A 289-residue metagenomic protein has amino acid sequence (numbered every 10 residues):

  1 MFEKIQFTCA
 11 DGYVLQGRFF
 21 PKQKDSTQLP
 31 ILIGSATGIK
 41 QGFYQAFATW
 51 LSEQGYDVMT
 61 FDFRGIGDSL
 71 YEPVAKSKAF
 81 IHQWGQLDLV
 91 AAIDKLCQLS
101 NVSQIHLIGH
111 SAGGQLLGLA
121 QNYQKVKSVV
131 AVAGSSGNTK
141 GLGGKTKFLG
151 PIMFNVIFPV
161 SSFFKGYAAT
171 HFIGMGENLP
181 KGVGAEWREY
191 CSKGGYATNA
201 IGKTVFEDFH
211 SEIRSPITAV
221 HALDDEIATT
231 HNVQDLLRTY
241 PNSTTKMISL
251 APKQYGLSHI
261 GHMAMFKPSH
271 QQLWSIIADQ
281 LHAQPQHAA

Functional and structural regions predicted by a protein language model:
M1-K22: N-terminal cap/lid segment of alpha/beta-hydrolase-fold proteins
Q28, I33-I39, L223: Active-site glycine-rich loops that stabilize anionic/oxyanionic intermediates across multiple enzyme folds
Q41-V74: Conserved alpha/beta-hydrolase
K78-L99: Alpha/beta-hydrolase active-site loop
I108-G195: Alpha/beta-hydrolase-fold enzymes
I213, A219-H221, D225: Short beta-strand/loop motif that positions the catalytic acidic residue of the alpha/beta-hydrolase fold
S215, T229-T239: Short alpha-helix in the alpha/beta-hydrolase fold that links the catalytic acid
K246, L250-A289: Catalytic active-site module of serine/aspartate enzymes centered on a nucleophile-bearing elbow/loop
